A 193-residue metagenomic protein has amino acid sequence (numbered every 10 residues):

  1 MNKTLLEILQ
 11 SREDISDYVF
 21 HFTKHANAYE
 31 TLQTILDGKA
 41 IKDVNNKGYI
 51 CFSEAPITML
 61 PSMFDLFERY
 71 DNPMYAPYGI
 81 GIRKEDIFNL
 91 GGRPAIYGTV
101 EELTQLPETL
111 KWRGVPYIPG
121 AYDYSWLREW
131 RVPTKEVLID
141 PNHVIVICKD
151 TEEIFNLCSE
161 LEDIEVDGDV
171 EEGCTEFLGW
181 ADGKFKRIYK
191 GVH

Functional and structural regions predicted by a protein language model:
M1-H193: NAD-dependent ADP-ribosyltransferases
